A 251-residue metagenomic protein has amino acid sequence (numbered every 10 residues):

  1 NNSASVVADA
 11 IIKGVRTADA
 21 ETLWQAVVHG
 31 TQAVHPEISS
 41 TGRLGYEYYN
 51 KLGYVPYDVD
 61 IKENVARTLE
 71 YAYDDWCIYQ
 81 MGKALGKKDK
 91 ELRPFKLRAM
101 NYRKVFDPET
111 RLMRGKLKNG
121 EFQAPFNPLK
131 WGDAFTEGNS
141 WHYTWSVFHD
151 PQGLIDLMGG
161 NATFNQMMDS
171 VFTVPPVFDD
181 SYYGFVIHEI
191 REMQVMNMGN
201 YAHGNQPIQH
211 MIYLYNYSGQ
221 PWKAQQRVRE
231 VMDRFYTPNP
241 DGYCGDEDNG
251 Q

Functional and structural regions predicted by a protein language model:
A4, G14-M100, K104-Q251: Active-site core of glycosidic bond-cleaving carbohydrate-active enzymes
